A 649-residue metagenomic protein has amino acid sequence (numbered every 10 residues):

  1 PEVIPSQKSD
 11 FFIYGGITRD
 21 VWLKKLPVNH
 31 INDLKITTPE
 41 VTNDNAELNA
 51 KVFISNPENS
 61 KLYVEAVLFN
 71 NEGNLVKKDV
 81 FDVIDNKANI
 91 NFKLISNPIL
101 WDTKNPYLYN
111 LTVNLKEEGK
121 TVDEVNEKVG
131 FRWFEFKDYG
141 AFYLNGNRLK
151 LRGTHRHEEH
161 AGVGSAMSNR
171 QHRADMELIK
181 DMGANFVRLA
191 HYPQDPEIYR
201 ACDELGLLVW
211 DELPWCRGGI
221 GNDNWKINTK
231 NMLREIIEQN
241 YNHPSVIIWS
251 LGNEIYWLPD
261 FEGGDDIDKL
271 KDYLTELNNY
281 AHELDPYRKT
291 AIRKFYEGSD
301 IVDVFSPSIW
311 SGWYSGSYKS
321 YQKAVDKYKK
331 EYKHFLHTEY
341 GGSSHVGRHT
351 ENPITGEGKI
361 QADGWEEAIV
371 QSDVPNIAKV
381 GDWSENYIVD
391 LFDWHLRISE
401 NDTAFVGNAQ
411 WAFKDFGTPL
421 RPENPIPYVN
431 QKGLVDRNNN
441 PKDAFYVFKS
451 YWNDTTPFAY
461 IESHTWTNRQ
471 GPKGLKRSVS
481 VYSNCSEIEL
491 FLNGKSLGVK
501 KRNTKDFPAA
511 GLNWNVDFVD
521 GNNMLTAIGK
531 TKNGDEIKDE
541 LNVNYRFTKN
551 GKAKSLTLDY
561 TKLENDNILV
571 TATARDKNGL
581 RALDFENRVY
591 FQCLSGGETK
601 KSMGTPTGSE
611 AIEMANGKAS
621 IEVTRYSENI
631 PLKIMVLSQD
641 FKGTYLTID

Functional and structural regions predicted by a protein language model:
P1-L189, A201, L205-V209, M232 (+4 more regions): Secreted/periplasmic carbohydrate-active enzymes, especially glycoside hydrolases
I4-P5, D10, L26-V28, K120-T504 (+2 more regions): Extended substrate-binding grooves/exosites of carbohydrate-active enzymes
